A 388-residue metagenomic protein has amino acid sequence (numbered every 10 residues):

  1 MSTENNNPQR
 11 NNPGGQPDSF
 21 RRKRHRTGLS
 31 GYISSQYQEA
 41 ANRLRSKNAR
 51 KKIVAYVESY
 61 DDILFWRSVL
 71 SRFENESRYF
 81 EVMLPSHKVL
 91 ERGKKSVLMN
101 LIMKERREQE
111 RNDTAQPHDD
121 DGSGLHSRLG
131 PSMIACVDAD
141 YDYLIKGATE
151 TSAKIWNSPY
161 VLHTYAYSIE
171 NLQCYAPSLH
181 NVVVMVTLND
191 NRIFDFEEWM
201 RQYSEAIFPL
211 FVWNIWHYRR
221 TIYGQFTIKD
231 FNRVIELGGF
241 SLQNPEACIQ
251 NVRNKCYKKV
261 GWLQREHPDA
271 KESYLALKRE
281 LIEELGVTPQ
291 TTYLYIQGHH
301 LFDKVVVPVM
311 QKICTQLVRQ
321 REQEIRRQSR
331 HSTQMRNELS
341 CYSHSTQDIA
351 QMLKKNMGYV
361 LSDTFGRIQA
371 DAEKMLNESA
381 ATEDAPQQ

Functional and structural regions predicted by a protein language model:
S2-Q388: Acidic, divalent-metal-binding catalytic cores of TOPRIM and closely related two-metal-ion phosphodiester/pyrophosphate
